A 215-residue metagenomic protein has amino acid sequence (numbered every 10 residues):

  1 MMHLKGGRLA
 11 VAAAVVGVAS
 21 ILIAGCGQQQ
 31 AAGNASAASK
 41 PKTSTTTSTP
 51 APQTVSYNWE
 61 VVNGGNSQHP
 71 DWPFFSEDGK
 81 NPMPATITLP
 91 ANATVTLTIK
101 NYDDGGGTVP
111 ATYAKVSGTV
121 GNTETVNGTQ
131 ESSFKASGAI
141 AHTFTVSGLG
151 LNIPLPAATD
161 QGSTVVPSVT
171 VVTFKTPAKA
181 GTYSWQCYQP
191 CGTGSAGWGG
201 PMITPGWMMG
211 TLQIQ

Functional and structural regions predicted by a protein language model:
M2-A13: Bacterial N-terminal signal peptides that target proteins for export
S20, A24, Q28, Q130 (+1 more regions): Extracellular/periplasmic metallocenter environments
G25-P73, V120-T129, G192-Q215: Extracytoplasmic/periplasmic copper-protein system
T49-T96, G106-G107, Y113: N-terminal edge beta-strand
T54-N58, T86-T88, T94-T98, N152 (+3 more regions): Ser/Thr- (and often Asn-) enriched beta-sheet segments in non-cytosolic proteins
I99-D103: Asparagine-centered strand-capping/turn motif at beta-strand->loop junctions
V109-V126, F134-K135: Short Gly/aromatic-enriched secondary-structure transition segments
